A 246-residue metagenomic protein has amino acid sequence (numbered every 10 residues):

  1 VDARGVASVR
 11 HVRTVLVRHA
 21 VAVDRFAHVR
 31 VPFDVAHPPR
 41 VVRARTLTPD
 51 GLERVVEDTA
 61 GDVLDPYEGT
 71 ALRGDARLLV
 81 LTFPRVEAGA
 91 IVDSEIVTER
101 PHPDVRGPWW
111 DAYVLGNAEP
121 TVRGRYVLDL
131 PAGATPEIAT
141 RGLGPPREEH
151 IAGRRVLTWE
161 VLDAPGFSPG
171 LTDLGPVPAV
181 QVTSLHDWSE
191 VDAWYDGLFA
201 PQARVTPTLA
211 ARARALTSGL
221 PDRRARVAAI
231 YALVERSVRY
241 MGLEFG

Functional and structural regions predicted by a protein language model:
V1-R125, T158-V161, P207-A211: Lumenal/extracellular ectodomains and adaptor appendage modules of the eukaryotic vesicle/secretory system
E87, E99-W110, G116-G246: Secretory-pathway-linked proteins and extracytosolic
